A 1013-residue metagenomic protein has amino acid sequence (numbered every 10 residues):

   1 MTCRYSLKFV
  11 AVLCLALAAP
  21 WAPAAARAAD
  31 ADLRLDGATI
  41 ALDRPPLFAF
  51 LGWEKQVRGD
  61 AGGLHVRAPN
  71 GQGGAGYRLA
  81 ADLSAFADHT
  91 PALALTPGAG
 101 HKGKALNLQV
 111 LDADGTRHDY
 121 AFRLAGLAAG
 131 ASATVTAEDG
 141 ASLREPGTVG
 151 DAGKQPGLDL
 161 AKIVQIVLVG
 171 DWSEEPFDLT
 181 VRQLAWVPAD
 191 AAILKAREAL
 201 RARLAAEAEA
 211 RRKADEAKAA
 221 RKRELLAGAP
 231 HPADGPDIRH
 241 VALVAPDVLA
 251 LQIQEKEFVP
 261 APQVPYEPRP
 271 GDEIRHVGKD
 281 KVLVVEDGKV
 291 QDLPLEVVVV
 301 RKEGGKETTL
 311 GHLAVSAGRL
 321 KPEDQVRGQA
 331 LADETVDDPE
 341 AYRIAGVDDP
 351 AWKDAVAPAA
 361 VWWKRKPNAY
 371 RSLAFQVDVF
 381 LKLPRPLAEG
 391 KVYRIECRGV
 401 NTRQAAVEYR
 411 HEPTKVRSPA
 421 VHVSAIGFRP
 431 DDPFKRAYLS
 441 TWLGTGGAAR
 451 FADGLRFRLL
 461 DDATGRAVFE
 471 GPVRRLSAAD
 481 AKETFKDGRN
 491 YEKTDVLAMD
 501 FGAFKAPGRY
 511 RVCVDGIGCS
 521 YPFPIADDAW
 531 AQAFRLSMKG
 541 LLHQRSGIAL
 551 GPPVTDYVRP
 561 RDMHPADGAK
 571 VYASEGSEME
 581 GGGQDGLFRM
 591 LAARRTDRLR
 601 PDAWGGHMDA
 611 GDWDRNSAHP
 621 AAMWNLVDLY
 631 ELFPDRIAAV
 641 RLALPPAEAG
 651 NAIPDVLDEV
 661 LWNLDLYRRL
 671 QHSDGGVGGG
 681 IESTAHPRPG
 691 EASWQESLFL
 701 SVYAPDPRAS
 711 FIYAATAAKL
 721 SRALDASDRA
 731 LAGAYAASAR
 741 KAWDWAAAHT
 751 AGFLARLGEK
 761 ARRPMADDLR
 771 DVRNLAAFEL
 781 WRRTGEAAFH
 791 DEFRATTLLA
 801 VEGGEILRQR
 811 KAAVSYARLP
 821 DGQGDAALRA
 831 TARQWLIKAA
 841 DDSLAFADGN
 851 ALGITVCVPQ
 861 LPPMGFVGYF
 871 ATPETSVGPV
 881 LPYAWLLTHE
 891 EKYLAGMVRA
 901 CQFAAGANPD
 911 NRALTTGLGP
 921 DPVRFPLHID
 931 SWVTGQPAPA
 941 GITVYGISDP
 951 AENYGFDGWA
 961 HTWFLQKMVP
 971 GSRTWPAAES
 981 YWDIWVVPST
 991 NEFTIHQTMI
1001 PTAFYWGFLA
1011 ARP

Functional and structural regions predicted by a protein language model:
K8-P20: Bacterial N-terminal signal peptides
A26-I238, V244: Beta-rich carbohydrate-recognition modules and glycan-binding surfaces
A152-G157, P645-D655: Acidic, glycine-anchored loop motifs typical of Ca2+
I166-L168, E389-V400, A506-I517: Short, aromatic- and glycine-rich surface loops/edge beta-strands on solvent-exposed regions
E174-F177, G399-A405, G516-P522: Short acidic/polar inter-strand loop motif in beta-rich domains
A191-K222, R410-F434, C519-P560: Low-complexity, Pro/Ser/Thr- and charge-rich linker/hinge segments at domain boundaries
L243, L249-A250, Q254-A360, K366-A374 (+9 more regions): Aromatic (Trp/Tyr) and acidic
I653-G676: Carboxylate/His-rich catalytic cores and anion/metal-binding grooves
